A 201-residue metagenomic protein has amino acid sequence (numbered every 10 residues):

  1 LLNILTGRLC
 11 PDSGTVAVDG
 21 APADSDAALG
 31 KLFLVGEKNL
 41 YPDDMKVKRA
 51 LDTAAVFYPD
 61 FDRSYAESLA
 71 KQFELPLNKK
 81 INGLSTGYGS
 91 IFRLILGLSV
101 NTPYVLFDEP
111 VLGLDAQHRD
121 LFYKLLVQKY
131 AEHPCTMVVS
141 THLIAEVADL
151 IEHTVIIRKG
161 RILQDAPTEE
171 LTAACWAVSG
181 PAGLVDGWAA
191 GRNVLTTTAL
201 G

Functional and structural regions predicted by a protein language model:
T6: Helix-to-loop junction immediately C-terminal to a conserved catalytic motif
G14-A27: Conserved ABC transporter NBD signature motif
G36-R93: ABC-family P-loop ATPase nucleotide-binding domains
V105-E109, L114: Catalytic Walker B motif of ABC-type/P-loop ATPase nucleotide-binding domains
A116-H118: Helix N-cap at the start of a conserved alpha-helix in ABC-type nucleotide-binding domains
P134-L143: Conserved H-loop
D165-A166: ABC ATPase "signature
